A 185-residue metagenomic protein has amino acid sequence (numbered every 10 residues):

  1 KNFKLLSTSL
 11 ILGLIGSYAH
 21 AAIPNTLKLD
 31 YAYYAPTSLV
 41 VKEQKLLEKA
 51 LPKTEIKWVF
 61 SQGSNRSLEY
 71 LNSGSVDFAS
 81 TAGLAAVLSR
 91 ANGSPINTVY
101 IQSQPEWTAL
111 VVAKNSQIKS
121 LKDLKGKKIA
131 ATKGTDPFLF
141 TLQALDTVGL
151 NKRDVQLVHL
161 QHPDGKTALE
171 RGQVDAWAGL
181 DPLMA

Functional and structural regions predicted by a protein language model:
K1-S7: Bacterial N-terminal signal peptides that target proteins for export
F3, H20-A22: Intrinsic structural disorder
S7-S17: Bacterial N-terminal signal peptides
A22-N151, Q156-Q161, K166, D175-D181: Short, glycine-/small- and polar/acidic-enriched structural segments that line small-molecule recognition paths
R171: Conserved, function-defining micro-sites of small-solute handling proteins
M184: Beta/alpha (TIM)-barrel catalytic core signal, keyed to glycine-rich beta->alpha loops juxtaposed to Asp/Glu that bind
